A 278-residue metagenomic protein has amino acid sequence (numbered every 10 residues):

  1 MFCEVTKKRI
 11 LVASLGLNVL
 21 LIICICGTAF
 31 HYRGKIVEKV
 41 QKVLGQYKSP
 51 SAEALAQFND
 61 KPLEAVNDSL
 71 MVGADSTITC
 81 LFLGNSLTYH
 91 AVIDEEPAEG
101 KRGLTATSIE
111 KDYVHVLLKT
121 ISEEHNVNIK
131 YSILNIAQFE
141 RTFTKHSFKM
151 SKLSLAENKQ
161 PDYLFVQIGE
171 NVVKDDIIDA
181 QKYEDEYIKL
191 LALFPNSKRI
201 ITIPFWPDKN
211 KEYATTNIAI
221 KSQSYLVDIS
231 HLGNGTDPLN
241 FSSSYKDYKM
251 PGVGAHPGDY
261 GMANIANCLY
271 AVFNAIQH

Functional and structural regions predicted by a protein language model:
M1-L83, L87-E96, K101-R102, N267-Q277: N-terminal secretory targeting modules
T79-L81, H90-K174: Conserved SGNH/GDSL esterase-like catalytic core that processes O-acyl groups on lipids and polysaccharides
S86-H90, I136-T142, E170-D175, F205-N210 (+2 more regions): Solvent-exposed loop/turn segments at secondary-structure junctions within structured extracellular/periplasmic domains
L104-D112, I177-E184, W206-N210, A255-A263: Soluble non-cytosolic domains of exported or imported proteins
L118, S122-N126, G169, I188 (+3 more regions): Sec-exported extracytoplasmic/periplasmic mature domains
F148, D179-I188, T216: Charged helix-capping and loop-helix junction motifs
F165-N171, L190-I218: Active-site segments of SGNH/GDSL-like serine hydrolases that catalyze O-acetyl group transfer/hydrolysis on lipids
D208-H278: Catalytic His-Asp segment of secreted/periplasmic serine-dependent ester chemistry enzymes
